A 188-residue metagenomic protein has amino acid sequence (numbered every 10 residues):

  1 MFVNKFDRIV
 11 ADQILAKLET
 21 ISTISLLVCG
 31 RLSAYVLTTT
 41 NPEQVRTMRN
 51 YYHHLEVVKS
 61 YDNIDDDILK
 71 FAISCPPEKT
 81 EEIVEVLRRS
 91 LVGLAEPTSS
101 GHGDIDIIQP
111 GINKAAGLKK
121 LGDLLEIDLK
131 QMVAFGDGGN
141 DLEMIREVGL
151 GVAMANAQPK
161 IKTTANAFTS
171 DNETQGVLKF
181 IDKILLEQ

Functional and structural regions predicted by a protein language model:
M1-D12: Glycine/small-residue-rich loop that forms an oxyanion/phosphate-binding "nest" at active or ligand-binding sites
F2, G103, T164: Glycine-rich, flexible loop/turn motifs
F6, C75, T169: Catalytic cores of large soluble enzymes that bind and process phosphate-bearing ligands
A11-Q13, K17, I21-F135, G139: Conserved acidic, metal-coordinating active-site core of Asp-based, Mg2+-dependent phosphoryl-transfer enzymes
D106-Q188: Mg2+-dependent phosphoryl-transfer enzymes with acidic/Ser/Thr/Gly-rich catalytic loops
